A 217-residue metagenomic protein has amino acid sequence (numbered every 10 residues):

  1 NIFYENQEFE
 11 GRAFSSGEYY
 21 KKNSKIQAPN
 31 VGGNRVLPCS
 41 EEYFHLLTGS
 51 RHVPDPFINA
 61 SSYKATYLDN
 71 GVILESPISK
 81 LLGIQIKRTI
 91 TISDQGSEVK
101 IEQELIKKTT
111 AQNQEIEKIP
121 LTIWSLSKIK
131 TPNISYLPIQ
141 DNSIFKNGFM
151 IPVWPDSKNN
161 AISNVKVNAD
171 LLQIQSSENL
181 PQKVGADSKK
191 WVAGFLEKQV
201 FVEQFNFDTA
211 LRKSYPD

Functional and structural regions predicted by a protein language model:
N1-V31, R35, S97, A111-T122 (+1 more regions): A contiguous, surface-exposed recognition patch within enzymatic or periplasmic domains that forms
S40-S97, T110-E117, K130-N133: Extended, loop-rich substrate-binding clefts of extracytoplasmic carbohydrate-active enzymes
I73-E75, E104, A193: Residue-level detector of beta-strand face positions
I90, L105-K107, G194-F195: Short beta-strand element of the conserved SAM-dependent methyltransferase core
V99-T109: Short, well-ordered beta-strand segments enriched in hydrophobic/aromatic residues
